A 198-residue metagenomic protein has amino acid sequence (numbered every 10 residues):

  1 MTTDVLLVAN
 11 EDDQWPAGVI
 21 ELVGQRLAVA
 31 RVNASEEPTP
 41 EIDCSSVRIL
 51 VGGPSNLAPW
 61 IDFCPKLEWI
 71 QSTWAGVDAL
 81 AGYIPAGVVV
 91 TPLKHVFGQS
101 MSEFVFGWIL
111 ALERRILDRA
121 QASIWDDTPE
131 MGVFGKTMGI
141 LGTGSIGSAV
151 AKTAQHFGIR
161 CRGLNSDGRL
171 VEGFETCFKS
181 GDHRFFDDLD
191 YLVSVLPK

Functional and structural regions predicted by a protein language model:
M1-I49: N-terminal glycine-/charge-rich "phosphate-binding" loop or analogous flexible N-terminal tail
T2, G87, F134-M138: Phosphate-coordination loops involved in phosphoryl transfer and adenosine-cofactor binding
A9, G53, T73, V193-P197: Short, well-ordered coil/turn residues at beta-beta hairpins and beta-strand->alpha-helix junctions within
E11-Q14, A34-E37, P54-L57, W74-A79 (+1 more regions): Short, polar loop motifs at secondary-structure junctions
D43-C44, I61-C64, H183-D187: A short, aliphatic-rich alpha-helical micro-motif
R48-Q121: Phosphate/diphosphate ligand-binding glycine-rich loop within oxidoreductases
Q121-M131: A short, basic/flexible loop-to-alpha-helix module at the beginning of a structural domain
P129-K198: Rossmann-like dinucleotide/phosphate-binding beta-alpha-beta segment
